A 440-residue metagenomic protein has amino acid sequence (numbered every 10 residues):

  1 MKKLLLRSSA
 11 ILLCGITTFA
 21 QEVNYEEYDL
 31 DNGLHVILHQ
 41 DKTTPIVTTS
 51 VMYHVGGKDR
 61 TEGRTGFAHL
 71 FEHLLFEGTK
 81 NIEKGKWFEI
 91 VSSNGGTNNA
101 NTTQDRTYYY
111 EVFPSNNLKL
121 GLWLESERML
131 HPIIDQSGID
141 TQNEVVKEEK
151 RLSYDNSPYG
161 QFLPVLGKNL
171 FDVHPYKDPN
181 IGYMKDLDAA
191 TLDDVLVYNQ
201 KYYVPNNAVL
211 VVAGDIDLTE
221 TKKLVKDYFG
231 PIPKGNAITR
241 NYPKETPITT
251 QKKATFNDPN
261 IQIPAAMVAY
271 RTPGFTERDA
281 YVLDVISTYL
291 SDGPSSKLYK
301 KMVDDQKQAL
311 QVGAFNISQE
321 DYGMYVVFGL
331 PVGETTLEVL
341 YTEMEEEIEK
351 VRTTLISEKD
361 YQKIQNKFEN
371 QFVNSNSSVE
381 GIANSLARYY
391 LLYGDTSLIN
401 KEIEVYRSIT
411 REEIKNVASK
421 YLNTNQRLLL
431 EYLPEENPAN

Functional and structural regions predicted by a protein language model:
L4-S8, T18-F88, Y110-F113, L122-L124 (+4 more regions): His/Glu-rich zincin catalytic helix
A10-C14: Hydrophobic helical h-region of N-terminal Sec-dependent signal peptides in bacterial secretory/periplasmic proteins
H39, T44-R60, G66-L70, K84-M129 (+6 more regions): M16 family metallopeptidases and their MPP-like homologs
E77-G78, M129-S137: Short, polar/flexible loop-turn hinges at active-site or ligand-entry regions and domain interfaces
Q104-Y110, S137-E148: Short, glycine/charge-rich beta-strand/loop segments that flank catalytic centers and engage negatively charged groups
K147-S153, K244-F256, N366-S375: Short, conserved secondary-structure transition motifs
D186-T191, V195: Alpha-helical scaffold elements lining the catalytic groove of polysaccharide deacetylases
